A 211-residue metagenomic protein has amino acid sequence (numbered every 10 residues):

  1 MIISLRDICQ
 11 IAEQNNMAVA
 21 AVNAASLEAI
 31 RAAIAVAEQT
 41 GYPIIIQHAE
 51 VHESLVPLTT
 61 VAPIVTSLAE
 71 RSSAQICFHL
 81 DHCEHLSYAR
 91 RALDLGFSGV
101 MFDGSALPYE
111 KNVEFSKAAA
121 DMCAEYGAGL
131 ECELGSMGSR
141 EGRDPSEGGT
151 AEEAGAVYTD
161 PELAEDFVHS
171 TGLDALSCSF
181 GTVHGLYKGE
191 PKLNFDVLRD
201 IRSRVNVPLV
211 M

Functional and structural regions predicted by a protein language model:
I3-Q14, A25-H52, L58-Q75, C83-M211: Alpha/beta enzyme core
A21: Active-site regions of oxyanion-processing enzymes, predominantly non-cytosolic
